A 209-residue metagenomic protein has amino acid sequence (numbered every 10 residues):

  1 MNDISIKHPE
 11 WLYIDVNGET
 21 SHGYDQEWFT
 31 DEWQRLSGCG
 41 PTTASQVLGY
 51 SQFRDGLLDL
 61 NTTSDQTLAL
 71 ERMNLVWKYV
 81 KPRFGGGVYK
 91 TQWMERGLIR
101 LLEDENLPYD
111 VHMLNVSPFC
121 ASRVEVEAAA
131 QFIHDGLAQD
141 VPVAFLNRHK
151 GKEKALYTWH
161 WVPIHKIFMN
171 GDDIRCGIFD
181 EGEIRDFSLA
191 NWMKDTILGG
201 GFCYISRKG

Functional and structural regions predicted by a protein language model:
M1-G97: Active-site-adjacent structural segments surrounding the nucleophilic cysteine of cysteine proteases and isopeptidases
N2-D15, E71-G201, S206-K208: Conserved active-site-adjacent core of cysteine acyl-enzyme catalytic domains
